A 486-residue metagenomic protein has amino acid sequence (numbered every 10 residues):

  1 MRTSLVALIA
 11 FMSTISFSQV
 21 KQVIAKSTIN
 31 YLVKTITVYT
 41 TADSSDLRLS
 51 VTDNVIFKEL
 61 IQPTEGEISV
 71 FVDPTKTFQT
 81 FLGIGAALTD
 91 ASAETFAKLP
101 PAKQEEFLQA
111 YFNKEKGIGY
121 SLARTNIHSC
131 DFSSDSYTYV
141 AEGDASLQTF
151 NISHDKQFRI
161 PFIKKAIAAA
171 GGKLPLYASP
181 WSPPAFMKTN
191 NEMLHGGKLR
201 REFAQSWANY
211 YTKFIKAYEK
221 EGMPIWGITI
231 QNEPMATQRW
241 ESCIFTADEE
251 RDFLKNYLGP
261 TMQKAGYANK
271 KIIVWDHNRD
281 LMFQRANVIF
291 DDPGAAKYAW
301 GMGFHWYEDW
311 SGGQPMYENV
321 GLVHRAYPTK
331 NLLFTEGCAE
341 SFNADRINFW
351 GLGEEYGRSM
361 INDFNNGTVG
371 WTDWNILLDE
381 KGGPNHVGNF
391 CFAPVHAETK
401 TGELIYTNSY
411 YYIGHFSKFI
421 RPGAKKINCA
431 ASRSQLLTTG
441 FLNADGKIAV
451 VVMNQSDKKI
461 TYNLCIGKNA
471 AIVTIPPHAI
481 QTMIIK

Functional and structural regions predicted by a protein language model:
M1-T28: Bacterial Sec-dependent N-terminal signal peptides
S50-I225, T246, N256: N-terminal catalytic cores of secreted or lumenal carbohydrate-active enzymes
T64-D73, I160-F162, K213-F214, N256-Y257 (+4 more regions): Alpha-helical scaffolding within the catalytic cores of extracellular/periplasmic polymer-degrading hydrolases
A86, G119, L176, I228 (+5 more regions): Conserved, mostly hydrophobic/aromatic
S206-G227, P234-E340: Active-site neighborhood of glycoside hydrolase catalytic domains
N331-Y412, N428-A431: Aromatic/acidic polysaccharide-binding cleft in carbohydrate-active enzymes
K418, C429-G467, H478: Carbohydrate-binding surface patches
I475-K486: C-terminal beta-strand-rich structural cap/linker in extracellular carbohydrate-active enzymes
